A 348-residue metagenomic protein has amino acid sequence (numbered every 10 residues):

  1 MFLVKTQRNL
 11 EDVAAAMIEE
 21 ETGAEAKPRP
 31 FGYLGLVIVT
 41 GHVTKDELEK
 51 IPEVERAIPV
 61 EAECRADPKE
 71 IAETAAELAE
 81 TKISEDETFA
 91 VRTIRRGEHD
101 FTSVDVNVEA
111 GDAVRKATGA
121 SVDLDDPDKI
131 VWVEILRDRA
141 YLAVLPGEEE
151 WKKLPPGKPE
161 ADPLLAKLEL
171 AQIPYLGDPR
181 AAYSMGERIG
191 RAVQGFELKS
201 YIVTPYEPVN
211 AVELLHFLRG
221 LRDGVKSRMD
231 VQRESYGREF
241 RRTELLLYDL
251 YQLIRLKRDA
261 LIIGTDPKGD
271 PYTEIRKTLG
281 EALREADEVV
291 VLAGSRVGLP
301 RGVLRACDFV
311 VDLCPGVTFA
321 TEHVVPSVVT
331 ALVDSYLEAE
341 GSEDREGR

Functional and structural regions predicted by a protein language model:
F2-D12: Short, surface-exposed ligand-recognition loops at beta-strand->loop->(often short) alpha-helix junctions that present
Q7, A16-E98: Non-catalytic nucleic-acid substrate-recognition regions in nucleic-acid-modifying enzymes
T22, E197, R305-C307: Short, structured coil segments at secondary-structure junctions
L78-A161, I275-R276: Non-catalytic substrate-recognition/targeting regions of SAM-dependent transferases
W151-L176, F319: Intrinsically disordered or low-complexity boundary/linker segments at protein termini and domain junctions
A166-P267: RNA substrate-binding interface of SAM-dependent RNA methyltransferases
D266, P271-I275, D287-L299: Long, charge-patterned amphipathic alpha-helical coiled-coil/hairpin "stalk" segments used as oligomerization
R296-R348: Structured adenosyl-cofactor binding patch, chiefly the S-adenosyl-L-methionine
